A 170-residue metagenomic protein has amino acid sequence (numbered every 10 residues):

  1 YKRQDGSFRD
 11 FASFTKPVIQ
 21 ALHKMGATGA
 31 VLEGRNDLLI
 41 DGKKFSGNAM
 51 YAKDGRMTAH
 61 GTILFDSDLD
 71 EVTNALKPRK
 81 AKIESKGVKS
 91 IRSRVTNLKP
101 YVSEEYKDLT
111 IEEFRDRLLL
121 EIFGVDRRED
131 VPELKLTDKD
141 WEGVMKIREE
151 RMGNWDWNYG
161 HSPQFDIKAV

Functional and structural regions predicted by a protein language model:
Y1: Conserved small/polar residues in nucleotide/adenosyl-binding loops
G6-R9, K86: Alpha-helix capping and helix-loop boundary segments enriched in small/acidic/polar residues
F8, A12-G34, D41, K99 (+1 more regions): Well-ordered alpha/beta subsegment
M25-T28, G55-R151: Long, positively charged amphipathic alpha-helical accessory segments at protein N-termini or as interdomain linkers
N36-I40, F45, L134-W141: Short, highly charged C-terminal tails/helix-capping segments
L39-G61: A gly/ser-rich beta-alpha-beta helix-loop segment of oxidoreductase catalytic cores
A49-Y51, I63-F65, I167-V170: Short beta-strand elements
D138-V170: Structured beta-strand/loop patches that form or line metal/cofactor-binding pockets in enzymes
